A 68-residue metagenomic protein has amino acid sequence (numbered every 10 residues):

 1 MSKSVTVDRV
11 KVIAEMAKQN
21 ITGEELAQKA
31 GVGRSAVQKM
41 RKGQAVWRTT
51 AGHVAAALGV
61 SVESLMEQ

Functional and structural regions predicted by a protein language model:
M1-E25: A short, Lys/Arg-rich alpha-helix, primarily the initiator
K18, K29, A57: Residues within the alpha-helical elements of helix-turn-helix
E25, A36, S64: Residues in the helix-turn-helix
L26-A27, V54: Short alpha-helical "recognition helix" segments of helix-turn-helix
G31-V46: Recognition helix of helix-turn-helix/homeodomain-like DNA-binding domains that insert into the DNA major groove
G43-A56: Short, basic-rich loop-to-helix N-cap that marks the start of a DNA-contacting helix
G59-Q68: Short C-terminal boundary/hinge segments that cap the last helix of small helical domains
